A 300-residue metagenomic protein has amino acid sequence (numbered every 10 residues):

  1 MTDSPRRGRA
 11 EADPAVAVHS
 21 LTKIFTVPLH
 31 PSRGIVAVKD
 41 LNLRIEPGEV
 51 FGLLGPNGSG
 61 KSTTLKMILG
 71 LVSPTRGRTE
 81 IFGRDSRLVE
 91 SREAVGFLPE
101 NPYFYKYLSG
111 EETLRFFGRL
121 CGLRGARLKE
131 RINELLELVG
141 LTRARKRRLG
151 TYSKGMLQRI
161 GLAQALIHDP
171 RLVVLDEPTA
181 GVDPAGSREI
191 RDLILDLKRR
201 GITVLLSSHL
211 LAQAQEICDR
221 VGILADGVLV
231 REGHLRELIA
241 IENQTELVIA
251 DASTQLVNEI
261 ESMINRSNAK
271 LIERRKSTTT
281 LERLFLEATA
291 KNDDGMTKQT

Functional and structural regions predicted by a protein language model:
M1-V27, P31-G34, K291-T300: ABC-family P-loop ATPase nucleotide-binding domain
P5-A12, K106-L108, I202, I239-E242 (+1 more regions): Short, surface-exposed loop and linker segments with low hydrophobicity and enrichment for Pro/Ser/Thr
P5-R6, P74, T254, N268: Compositionally biased regions
G8-A10, E46, F97, N258 (+2 more regions): Exposed, low-complexity/repetitive linear segments and helix-based recognition motifs, biased toward charged/polar
D13-V16, K23-L206, L211-D219, I223-A225 (+1 more regions): ABC transporter nucleotide-binding domains
T22, I132, I194, I260-I264 (+1 more regions): A generic alpha-helix structural signal
L235-T300: Short, charged/small-residue-rich alpha-helical element at the C-terminal edge of ABC transporter nucleotide-binding
